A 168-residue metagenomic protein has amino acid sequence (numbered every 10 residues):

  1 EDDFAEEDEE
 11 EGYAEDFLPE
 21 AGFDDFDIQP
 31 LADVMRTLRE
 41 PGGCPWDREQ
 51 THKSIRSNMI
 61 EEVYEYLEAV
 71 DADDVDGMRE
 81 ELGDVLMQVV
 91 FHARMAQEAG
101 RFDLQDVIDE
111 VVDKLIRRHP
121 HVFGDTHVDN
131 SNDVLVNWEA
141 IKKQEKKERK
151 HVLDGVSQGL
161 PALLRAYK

Functional and structural regions predicted by a protein language model:
E1-E81, M87-K168: Flexible "arm" and connector segments at domain edges
